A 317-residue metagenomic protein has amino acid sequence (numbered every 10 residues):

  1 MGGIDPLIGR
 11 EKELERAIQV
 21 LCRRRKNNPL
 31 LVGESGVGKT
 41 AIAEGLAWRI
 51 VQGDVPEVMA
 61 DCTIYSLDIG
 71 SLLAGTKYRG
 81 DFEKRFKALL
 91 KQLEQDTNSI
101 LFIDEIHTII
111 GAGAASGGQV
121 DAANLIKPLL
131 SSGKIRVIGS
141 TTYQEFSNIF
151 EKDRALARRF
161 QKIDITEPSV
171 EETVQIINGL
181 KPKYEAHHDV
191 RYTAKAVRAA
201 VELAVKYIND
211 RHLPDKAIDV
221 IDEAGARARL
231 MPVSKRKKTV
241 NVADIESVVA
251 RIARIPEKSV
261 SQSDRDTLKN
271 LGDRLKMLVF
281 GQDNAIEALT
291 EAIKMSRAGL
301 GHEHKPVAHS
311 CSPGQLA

Functional and structural regions predicted by a protein language model:
M1-A317: AAA+ P-loop NTPase nucleotide-binding core of proteostasis motors
